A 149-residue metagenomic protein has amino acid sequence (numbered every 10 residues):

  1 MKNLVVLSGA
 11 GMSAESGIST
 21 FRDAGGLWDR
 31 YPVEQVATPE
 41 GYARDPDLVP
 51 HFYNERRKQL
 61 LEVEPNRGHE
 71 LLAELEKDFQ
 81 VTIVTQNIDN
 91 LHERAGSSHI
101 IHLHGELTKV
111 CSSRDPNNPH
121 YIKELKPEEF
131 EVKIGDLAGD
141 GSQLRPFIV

Functional and structural regions predicted by a protein language model:
M1-V149: Conserved catalytic core of sirtuin-type NAD+-dependent deacylases
